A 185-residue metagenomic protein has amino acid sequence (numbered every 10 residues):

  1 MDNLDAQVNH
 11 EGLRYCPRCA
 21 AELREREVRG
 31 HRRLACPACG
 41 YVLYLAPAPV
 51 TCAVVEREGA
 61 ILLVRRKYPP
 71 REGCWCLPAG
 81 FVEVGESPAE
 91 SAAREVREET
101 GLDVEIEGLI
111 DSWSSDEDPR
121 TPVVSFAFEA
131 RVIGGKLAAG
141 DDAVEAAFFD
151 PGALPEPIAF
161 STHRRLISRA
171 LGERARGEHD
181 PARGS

Functional and structural regions predicted by a protein language model:
M1-P70, F81-S112, D116-G134, A175-S185: N-terminal leader/linker segments that precede catalytic domains of diphosphate-processing enzymes
M1-R14, D141-S185: Nudix hydrolase/Nudix homology domain
P70-G73, A147-F148: A short local loop/turn or secondary-structure capping micro-motif enriched for an aromatic residue
C74-G80: Conserved acetyl-CoA binding element of GNAT-fold acetyltransferases
K136-A139: Short, charge-rich, low-complexity interaction segments located in flexible loops at or near secondary-structure
